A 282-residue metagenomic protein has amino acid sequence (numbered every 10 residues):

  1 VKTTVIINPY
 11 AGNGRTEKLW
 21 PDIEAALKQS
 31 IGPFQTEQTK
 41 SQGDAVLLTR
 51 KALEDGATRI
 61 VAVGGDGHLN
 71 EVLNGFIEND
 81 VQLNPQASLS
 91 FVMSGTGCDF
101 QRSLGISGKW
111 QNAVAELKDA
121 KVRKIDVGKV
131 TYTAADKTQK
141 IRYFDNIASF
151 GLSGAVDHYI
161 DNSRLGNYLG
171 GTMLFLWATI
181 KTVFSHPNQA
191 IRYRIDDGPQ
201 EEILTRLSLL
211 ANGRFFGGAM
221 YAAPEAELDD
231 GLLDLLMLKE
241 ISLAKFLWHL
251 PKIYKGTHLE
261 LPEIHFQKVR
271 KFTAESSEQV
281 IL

Functional and structural regions predicted by a protein language model:
V1-V63, N70, N74, Q111 (+1 more regions): ATP/NTP phosphate-donor binding region
E17-L19, L73-F76, R102-L104, Y221-A222: Short amphipathic alpha-helical segments
W20-D22, L53, I77-E78, D161-N162 (+2 more regions): Short, solvent-exposed amphipathic alpha-helical segments in soluble enzyme and RNA/protein-processing domains
S30, I77-R206: Catalytic core of DAGKc-family lipid kinases
S149, S153, L209-A222: Glycine-rich phosphate/pyrophosphate-binding beta-alpha loops
I195-D197, E202, Y221-A222, E227-L282: ATP/nucleoside-binding phosphotransfer catalytic cores, i.e., glycine-rich phosphate-binding loops
